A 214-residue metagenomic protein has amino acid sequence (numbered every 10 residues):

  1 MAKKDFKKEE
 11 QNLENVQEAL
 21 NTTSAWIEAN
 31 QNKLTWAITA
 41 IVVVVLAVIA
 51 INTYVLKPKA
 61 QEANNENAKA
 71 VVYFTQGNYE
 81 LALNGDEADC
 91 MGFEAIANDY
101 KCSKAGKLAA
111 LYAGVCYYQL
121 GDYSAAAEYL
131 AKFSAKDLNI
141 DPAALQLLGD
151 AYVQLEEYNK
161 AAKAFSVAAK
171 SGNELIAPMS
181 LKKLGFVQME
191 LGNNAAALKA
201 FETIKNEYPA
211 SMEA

Functional and structural regions predicted by a protein language model:
A2-A40: N-terminal positive-inside, membrane-proximal cytosolic segments immediately preceding the first
K57, A97-G106, L120, S134-P142 (+2 more regions): Short solvent-exposed coil/turn linkers within tandem alpha-helical repeat scaffolds
